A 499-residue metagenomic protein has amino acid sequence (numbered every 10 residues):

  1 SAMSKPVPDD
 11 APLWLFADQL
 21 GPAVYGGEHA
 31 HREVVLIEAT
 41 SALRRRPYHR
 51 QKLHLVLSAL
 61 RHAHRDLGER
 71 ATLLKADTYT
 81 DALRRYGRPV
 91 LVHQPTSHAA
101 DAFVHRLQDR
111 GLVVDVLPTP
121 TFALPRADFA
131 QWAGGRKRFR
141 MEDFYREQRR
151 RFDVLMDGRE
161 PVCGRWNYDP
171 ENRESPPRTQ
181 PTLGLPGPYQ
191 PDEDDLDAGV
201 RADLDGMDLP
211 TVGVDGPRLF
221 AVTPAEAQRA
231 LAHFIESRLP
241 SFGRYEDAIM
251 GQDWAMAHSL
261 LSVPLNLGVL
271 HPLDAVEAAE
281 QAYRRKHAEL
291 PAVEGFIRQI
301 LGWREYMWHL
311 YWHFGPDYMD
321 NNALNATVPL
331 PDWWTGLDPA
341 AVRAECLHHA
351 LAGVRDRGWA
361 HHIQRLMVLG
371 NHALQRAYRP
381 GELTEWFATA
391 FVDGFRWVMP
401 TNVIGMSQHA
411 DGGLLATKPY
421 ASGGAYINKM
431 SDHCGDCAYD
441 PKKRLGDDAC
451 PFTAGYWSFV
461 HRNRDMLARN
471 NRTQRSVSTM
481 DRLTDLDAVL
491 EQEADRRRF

Functional and structural regions predicted by a protein language model:
M3-L74: N-terminal beta-strand-loop-alpha-helix module at the start of alpha/beta ligand-binding or catalytic domains
P6-V7, F16-L20, R229, A248 (+1 more regions): C-terminal catalytic domain of photolyase/cryptochrome flavoproteins, centering on the FAD-binding pocket
W14-D18, I37-E38, L74-D77, V92-P95 (+3 more regions): Short His-Asn-centered micro-motif
Q19-G21, S41-A42, S97-H98, T121-F122 (+2 more regions): Short, solvent-exposed loop/turn segments at secondary-structure junctions
A23-Y25, R44-R46, A100, G243 (+2 more regions): Short helix/loop capping segments that flank catalytic or ligand/cofactor-binding pockets
H54-S58, D77, A341, E345: Conserved phosphate-coordination/catalytic loops
Y79-F220, I404: Beta-rich, aromatic/charged-enriched effector core domains that present basic-aromatic interfaces for binding
V162-P291: A charged, amphipathic alpha-helical module
